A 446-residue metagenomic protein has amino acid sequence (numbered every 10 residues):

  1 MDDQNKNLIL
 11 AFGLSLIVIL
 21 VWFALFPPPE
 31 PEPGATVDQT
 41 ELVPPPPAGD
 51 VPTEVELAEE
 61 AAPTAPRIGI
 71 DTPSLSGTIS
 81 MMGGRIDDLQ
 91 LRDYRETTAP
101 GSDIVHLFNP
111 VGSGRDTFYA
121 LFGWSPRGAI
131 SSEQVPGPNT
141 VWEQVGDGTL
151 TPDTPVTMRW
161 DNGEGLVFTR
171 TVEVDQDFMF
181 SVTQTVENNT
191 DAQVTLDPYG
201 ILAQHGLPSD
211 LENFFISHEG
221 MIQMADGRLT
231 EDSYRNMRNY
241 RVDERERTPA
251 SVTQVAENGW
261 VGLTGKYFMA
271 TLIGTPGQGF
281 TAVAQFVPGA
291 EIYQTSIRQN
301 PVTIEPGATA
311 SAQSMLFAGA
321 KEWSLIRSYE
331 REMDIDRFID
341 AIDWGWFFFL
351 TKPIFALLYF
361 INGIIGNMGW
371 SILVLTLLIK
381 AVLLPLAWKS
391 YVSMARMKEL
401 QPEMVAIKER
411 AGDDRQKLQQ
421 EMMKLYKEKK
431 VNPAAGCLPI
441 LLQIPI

Functional and structural regions predicted by a protein language model:
M1-A48, N162: Subset of Sec-pathway N-terminal targeting signals
D2-L10, L350, G366-W370, K430 (+2 more regions): Structural motif marking the loop-to-transmembrane transition
N5, L166, G307, A381-I446: Membrane-interface amphipathic helices and adjacent TM-edge segments
V18-W22, F26, L358-I361, L378 (+2 more regions): Alpha-helical membrane-inserting segments
L25-F108: Juxtamembrane extramembrane loops of integral membrane proteins
D71-D336: Soluble non-transmembrane domains of integral membrane proteins
Q313-M368: Secretory/organelle targeting and membrane-embedding segments
